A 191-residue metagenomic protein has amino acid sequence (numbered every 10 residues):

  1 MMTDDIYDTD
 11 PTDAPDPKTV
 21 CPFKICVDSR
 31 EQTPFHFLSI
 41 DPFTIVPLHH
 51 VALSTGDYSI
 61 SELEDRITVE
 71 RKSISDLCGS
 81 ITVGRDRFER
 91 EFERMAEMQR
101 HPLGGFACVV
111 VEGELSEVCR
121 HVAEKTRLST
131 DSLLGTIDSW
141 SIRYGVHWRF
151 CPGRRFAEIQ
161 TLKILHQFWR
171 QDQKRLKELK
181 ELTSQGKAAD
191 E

Functional and structural regions predicted by a protein language model:
M1-E64, D76-E191: Non-catalytic C-terminal interaction segments of nucleic acid-processing enzymes
I67-S73: Conserved catalytic cores of phosphodiester-cleaving nucleases, focusing on short active-site segments
